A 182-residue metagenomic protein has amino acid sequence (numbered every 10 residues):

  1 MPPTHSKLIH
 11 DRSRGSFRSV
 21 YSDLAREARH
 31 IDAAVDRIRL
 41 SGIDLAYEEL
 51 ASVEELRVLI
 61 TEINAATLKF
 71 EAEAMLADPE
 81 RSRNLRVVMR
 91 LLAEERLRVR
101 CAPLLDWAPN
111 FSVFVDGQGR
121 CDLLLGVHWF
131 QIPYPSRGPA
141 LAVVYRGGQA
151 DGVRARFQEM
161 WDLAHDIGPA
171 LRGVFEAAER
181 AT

Functional and structural regions predicted by a protein language model:
M1-T182: PLD/PLD-like phosphodiesterase catalytic module centered on the HKD motif
